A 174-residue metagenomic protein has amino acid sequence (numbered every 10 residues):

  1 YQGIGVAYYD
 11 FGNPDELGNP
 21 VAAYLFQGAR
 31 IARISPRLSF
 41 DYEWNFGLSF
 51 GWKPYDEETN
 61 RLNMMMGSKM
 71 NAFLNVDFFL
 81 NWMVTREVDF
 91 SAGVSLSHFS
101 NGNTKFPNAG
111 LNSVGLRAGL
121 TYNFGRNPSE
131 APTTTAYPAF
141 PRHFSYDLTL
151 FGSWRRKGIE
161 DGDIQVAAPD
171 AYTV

Functional and structural regions predicted by a protein language model:
Q2-I4, Y42-F46, F78, A92-V94 (+2 more regions): Membrane-embedded beta-strand positions of outer-membrane beta-barrel proteins
G3-W52, V174: Gram-negative (and chloroplast) outer-membrane scaffold detector with strong preference for beta-barrel transmembrane
V6-G12, F46-P54, L96-G102, Y122-F124 (+1 more regions): Transmembrane beta-strands of outer-membrane beta-barrel pores
F11-P14, N60-M66, N101-N108, G158-D163: Extracellular loop and loop/strand-boundary signature of outer-membrane beta-barrel proteins
P14-L17, R37-L74, F79-N81: Outer-membrane beta-barrel translocator/channel fold
L17-A23, S68-L74, G110-L116, R142 (+1 more regions): Residues that define the transmembrane beta-barrel architecture of outer-membrane proteins
W82-F90, R126-S129: Repeated loop/turn-to-beta-strand initiation elements of outer-membrane beta-barrel proteins
N112-A131: Outer-membrane beta-barrel "beta-signal"
